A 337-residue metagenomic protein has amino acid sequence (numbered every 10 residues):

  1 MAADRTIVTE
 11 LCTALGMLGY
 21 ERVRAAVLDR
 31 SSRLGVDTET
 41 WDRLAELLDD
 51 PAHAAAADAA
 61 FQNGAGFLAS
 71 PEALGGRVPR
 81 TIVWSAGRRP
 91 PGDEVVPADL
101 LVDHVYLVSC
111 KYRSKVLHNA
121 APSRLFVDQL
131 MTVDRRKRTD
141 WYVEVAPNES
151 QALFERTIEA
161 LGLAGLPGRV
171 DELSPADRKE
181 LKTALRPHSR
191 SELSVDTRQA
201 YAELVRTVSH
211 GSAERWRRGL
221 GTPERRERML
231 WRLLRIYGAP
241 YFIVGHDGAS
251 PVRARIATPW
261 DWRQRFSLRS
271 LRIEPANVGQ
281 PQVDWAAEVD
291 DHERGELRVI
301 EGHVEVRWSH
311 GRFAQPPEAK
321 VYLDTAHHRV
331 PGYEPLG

Functional and structural regions predicted by a protein language model:
M1-A98, V102-D103, C110-G337: Short, positively charged
